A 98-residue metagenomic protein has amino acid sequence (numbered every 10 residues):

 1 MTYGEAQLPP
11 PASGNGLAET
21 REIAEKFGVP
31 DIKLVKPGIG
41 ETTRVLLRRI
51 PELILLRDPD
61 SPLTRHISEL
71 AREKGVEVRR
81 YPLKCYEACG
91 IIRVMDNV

Functional and structural regions predicted by a protein language model:
T2-I50: Ribosome large-subunit tunnel/peptidyl-transferase-proximal elements
K33, P37, L46-R65, E69 (+1 more regions): Extracellular/luminal Protease-associated
R65-V98: Short basic, glycine-rich beta-strand/loop surfaces that mediate nucleic-acid
